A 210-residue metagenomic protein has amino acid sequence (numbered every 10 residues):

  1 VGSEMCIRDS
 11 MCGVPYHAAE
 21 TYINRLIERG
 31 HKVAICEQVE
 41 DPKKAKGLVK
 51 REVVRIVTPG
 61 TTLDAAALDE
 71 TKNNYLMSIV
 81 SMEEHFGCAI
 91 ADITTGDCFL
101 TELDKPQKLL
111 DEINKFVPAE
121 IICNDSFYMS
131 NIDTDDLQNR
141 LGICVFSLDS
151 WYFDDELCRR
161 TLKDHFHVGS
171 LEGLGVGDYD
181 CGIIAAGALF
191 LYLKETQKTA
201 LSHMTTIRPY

Functional and structural regions predicted by a protein language model:
S3, R8-Y210: Charged catalytic and DNA/RNA-contacting regions of genome-maintenance and nucleic-acid-processing enzymes
